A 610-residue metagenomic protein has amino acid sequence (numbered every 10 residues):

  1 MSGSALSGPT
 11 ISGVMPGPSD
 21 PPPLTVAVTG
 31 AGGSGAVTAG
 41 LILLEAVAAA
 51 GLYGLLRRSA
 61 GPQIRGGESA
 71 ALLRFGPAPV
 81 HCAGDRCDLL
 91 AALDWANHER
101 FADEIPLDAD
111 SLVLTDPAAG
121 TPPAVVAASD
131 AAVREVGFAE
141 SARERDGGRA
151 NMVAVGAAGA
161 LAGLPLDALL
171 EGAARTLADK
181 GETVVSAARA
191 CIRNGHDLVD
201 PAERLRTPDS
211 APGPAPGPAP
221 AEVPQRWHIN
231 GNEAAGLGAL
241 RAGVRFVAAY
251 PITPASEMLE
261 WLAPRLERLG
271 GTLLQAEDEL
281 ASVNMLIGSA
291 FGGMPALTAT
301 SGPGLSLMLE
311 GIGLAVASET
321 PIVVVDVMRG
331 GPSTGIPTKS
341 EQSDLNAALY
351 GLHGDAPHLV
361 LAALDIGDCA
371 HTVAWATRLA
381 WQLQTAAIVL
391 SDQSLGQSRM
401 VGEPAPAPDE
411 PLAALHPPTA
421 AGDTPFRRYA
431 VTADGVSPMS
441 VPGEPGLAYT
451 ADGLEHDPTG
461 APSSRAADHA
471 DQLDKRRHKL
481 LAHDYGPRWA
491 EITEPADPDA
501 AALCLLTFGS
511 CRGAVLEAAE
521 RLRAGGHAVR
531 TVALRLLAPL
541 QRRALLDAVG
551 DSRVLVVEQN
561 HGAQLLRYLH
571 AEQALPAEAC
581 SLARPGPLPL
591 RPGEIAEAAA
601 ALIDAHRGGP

Functional and structural regions predicted by a protein language model:
S2-G3, G8-A242, F246: Active-site cofactor/cluster-binding pocket
D20-A102, T253-Y350, L359-A380, A524: Thiamine diphosphate
G32, S141-A142, G147-R149, A154-K180 (+3 more regions): Peripheral docking tails and interdomain loops at the edges of cofactor- or intermediate-handling domains
G61-I64, G120-P123, R143, S256 (+7 more regions): Short gly/pro/ser/thr-enriched loop/turn and capping motifs at secondary-structure boundaries
A92, L114-D116, T300, V323-D326 (+4 more regions): Short beta-strand segments
L107-V113, A131, G271, M294 (+2 more regions): A short helix->loop->beta-strand "cap" motif at the edges of active sites that frequently abuts
A221, H228-A235, L240-A242, T372 (+1 more regions): Flexible, low-complexity linker and terminal segments
